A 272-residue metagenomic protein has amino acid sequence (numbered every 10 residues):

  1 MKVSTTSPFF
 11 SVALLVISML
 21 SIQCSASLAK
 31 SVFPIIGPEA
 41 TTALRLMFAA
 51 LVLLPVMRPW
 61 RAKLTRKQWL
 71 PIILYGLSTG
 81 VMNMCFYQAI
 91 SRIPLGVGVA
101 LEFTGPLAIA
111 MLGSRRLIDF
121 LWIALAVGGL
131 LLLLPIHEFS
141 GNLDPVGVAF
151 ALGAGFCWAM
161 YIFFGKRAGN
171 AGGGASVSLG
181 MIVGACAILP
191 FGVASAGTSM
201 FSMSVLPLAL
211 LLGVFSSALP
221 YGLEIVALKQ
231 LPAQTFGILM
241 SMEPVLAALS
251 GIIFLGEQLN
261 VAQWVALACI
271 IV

Functional and structural regions predicted by a protein language model:
M1-A40, L74-L77, V81-C85, V127-G128 (+2 more regions): Glycine-/small-residue-enriched transmembrane alpha-helix faces in small-molecule transporters and effluxers
M1-L20, A50-L74, L112-L121, F139-L143 (+3 more regions): Membrane-interface interhelical linkers
K2-S4, L46, V205, S241-V272: C-terminal-most transmembrane helix of multi-pass membrane proteins
S11, I35-V81, A108-I109, L125 (+4 more regions): Transmembrane alpha-helices of multi-pass small-molecule transport proteins
V32, T41, R45, A89 (+7 more regions): Hydrophobic/aromatic residues within transmembrane alpha-helices of multi-pass small-molecule transporters
A40-A50, Y87-L117, A154, Q234-I252: Specific alpha-helical transmembrane segments that line the substrate/conduction pathway and gating interfaces
L44, G98-L101, F164-A185, S217-I253: Helix-helix packing/entry segments at the starts of transmembrane helices
T104, I118-H137, A154, S250 (+1 more regions): Hydrophobic transmembrane alpha-helices of multi-pass small-molecule transport proteins
